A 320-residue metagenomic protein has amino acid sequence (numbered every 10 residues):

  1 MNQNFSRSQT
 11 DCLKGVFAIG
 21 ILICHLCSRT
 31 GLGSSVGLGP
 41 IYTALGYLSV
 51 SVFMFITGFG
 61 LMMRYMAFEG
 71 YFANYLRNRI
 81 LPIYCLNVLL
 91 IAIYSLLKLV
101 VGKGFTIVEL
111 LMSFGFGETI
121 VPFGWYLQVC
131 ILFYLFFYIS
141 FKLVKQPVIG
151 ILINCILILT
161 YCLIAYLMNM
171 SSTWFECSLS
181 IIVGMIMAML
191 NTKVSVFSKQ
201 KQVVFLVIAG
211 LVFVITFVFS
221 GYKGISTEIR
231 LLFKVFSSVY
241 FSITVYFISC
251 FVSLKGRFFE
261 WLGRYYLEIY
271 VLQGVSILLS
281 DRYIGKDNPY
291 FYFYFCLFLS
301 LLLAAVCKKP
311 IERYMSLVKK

Functional and structural regions predicted by a protein language model:
M1-T160, V203-L206, V252-S253, E260-W261 (+2 more regions): Membrane-cytosol interface segments of multi-pass membrane proteins, especially ER/Golgi lipid-handling enzymes
Y161, A165-L167, S171-V183, M189-E268 (+1 more regions): Alpha-helical transmembrane segments and terminal signal-anchor/GPI-anchor hydrophobic tails, characterized by long
